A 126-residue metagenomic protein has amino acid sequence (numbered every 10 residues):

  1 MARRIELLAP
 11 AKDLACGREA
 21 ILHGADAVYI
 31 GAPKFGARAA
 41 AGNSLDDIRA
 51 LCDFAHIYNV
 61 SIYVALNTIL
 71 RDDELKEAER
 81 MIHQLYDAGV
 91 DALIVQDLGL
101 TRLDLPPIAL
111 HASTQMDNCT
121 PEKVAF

Functional and structural regions predicted by a protein language model:
M1-F126: Non-catalytic helical/linker scaffolds that mediate oligomerization, partner binding, and domain coupling around large
